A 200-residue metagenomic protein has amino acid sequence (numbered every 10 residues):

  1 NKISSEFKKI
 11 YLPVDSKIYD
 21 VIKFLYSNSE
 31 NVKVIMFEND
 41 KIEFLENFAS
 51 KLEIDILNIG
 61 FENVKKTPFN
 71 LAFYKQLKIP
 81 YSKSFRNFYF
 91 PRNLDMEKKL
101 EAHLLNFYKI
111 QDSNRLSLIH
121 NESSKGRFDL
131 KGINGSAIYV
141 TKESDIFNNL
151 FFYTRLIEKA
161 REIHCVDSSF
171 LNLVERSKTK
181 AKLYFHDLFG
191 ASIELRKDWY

Functional and structural regions predicted by a protein language model:
N1-Y200: Catalytic machinery of carbohydrate-active enzymes, primarily nucleotide-sugar-dependent glycosyltransferases
